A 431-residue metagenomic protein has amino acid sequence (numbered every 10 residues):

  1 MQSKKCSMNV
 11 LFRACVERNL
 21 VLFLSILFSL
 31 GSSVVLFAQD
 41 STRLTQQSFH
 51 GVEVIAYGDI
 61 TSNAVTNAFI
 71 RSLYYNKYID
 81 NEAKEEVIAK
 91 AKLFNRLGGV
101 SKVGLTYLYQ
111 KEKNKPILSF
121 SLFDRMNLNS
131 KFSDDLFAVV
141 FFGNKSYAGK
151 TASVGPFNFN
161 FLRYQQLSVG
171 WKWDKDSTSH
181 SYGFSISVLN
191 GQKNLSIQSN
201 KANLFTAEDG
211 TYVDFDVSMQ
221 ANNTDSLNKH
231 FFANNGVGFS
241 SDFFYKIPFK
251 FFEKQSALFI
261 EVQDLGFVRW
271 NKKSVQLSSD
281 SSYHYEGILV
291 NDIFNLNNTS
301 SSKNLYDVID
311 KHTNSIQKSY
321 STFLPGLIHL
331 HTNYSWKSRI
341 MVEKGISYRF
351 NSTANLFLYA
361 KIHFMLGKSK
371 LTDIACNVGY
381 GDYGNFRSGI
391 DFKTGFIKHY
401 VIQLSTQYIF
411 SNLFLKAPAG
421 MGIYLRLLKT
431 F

Functional and structural regions predicted by a protein language model:
Q39-H50, Y107-I117, D174-S181, F249-S256 (+4 more regions): Short loop/turn motifs that connect adjacent beta-strands in outer-membrane beta-barrel proteins
T42-F231, L277-S302, I402-Q407, F414 (+1 more regions): A subset of solvent-exposed loop/turn segments in beta-rich extracellular surface proteins, enriched in glycine
S48-A56, P116-F120, H180-I186, S241 (+7 more regions): Transmembrane beta-strands of outer-membrane beta-barrel proteins
V52-A56, V87-K92, R339-N351, A360-Y383 (+2 more regions): Transmembrane beta-strand segments that form the barrel wall of outer-membrane beta-barrel proteins
A56-S62, L122-L128, V188-N194, S240 (+6 more regions): Transmembrane beta-strands of outer-membrane beta-barrel pores
A91-V100, F157-R163, F231-F239, Y320-P325 (+3 more regions): Short sequence motifs at beta-strands and strand-loop junctions characteristic of Gram-negative outer-membrane
D242-K246, L296-L371: Detector for outer-membrane/organellar transmembrane beta-barrel domains, recognizing the amphipathic beta-strand
A419-F431: Outer-membrane beta-barrel "beta-signal"
